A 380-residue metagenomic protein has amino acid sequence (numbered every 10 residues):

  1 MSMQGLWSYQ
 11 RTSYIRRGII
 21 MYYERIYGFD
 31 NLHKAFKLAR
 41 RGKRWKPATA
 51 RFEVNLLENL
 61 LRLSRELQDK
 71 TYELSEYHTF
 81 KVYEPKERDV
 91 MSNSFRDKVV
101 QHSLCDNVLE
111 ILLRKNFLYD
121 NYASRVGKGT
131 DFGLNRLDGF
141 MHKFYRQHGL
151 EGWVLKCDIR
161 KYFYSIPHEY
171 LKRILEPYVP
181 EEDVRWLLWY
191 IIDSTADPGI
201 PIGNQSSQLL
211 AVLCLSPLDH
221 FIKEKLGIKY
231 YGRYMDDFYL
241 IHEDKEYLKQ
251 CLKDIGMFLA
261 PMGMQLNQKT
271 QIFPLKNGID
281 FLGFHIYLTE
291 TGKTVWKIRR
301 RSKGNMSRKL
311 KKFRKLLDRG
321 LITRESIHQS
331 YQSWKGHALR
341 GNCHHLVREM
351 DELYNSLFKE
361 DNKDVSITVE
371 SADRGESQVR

Functional and structural regions predicted by a protein language model:
M1-L61, E370-R380: Non-catalytic, polymerase-adjacent accessory regions of viral genome-replication enzymes
S2-L6, N93, K98, H102 (+3 more regions): Right-hand nucleic-acid polymerase module
Q4, Y9-R16, Y22, N107-Y164: Active-site-proximal segment of RNA-dependent polymerases
S13, G42-A50, S75-Q101, N116-K128 (+1 more regions): Short, conserved non-catalytic motifs in the polymerase core
D30-H33, L57, L61, N93 (+12 more regions): Non-catalytic, well-ordered alpha-helical scaffold segments
A48-F52, L74-K81, K115-N121, G149-K156 (+3 more regions): Short coil/turn segments at secondary-structure boundaries
E53-T71, E76-T79: N-terminal juxtadomain amphipathic helix that follows a signal peptide/anchor or precedes a small N-terminal auxiliary
N59, E66, N135-M235, Y239-G256 (+3 more regions): Conserved polymerase palm-domain catalytic core
